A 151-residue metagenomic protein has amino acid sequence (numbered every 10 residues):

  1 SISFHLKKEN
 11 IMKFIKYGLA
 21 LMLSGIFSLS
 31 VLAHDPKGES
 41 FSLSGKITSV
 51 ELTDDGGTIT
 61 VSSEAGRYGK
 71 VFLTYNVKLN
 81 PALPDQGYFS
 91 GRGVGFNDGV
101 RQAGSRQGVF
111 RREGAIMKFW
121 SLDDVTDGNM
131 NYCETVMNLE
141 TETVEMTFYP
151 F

Functional and structural regions predicted by a protein language model:
S1-I11: Short, Lys/Arg-enriched N-terminal segments with co-localized hydrophobic residues within the first ~10-30 amino acids
S3-H5, I26, D123: Serine/proline-rich low-complexity intrinsically disordered segments, especially terminal tails, linkers
N10-L19: Bacterial N-terminal signal peptides that target proteins for export
I11, S28-A33: Sec/Tat signal peptide C-region and signal peptidase I cleavage site
G18-S28: Bacterial N-terminal signal peptides
L32-F151: Beta-strand-enriched cores of mature, soluble protein domains
